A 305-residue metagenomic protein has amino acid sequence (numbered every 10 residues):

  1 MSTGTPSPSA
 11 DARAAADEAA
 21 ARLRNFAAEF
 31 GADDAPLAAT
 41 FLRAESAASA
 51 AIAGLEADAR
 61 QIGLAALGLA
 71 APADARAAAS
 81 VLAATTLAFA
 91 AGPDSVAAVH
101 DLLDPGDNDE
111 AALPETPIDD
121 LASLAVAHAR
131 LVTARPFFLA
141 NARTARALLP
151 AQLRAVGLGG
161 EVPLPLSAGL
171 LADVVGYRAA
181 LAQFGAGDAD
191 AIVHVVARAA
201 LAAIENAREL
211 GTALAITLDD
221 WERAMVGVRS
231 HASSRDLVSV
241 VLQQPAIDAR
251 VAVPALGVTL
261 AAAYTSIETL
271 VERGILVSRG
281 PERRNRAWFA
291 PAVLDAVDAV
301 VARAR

Functional and structural regions predicted by a protein language model:
M1-E110, E161, A299-R305: N-terminal structured helix/loop subdomain that forms the ligand-binding/catalytic interface in diverse enzymes
M1-E18, D107-T212: Phosphate/pyrophosphate-binding active-site loops
A134, Q244, R273-G274, P291: Alpha-helix C-caps/helix-loop-beta hinges
N206-V238: Short alpha-helical segments that sit at the start of domains
G227-H231, S278-A302: Short, cationic-aromatic polyanion-contact patches
V238, Q243-A255: Short acidic, hydrophobic short linear motifs in intrinsically disordered regions
V241, A263-R273: Basic amphipathic alpha-helical segments that dock to polyanions
